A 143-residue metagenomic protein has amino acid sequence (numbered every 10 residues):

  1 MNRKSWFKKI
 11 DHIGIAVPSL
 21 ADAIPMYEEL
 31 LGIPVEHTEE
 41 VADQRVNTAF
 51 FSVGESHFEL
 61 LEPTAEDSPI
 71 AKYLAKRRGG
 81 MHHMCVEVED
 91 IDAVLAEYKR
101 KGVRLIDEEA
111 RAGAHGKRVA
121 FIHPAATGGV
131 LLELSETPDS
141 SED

Functional and structural regions predicted by a protein language model:
M1-W6, A49-F50, E59, V86 (+1 more regions): Vicinal oxygen chelate
I10-P18, A49-S52, A71-E97: Vicinal oxygen chelate
A23-E28, F51, Y98: Conserved active-site tyrosine of GNAT-family acetyltransferases
M26-L30, A42-R45: An N-terminus-focused feature that recognizes amino-terminal "leader" regions
G32-E40, G102-E109: Short secondary-structure junctions
E36-H37, D67-K72: A short, acidic/glycine-rich surface segment
V41-H57: C-terminal "cap" of GNAT-fold acetyltransferases
